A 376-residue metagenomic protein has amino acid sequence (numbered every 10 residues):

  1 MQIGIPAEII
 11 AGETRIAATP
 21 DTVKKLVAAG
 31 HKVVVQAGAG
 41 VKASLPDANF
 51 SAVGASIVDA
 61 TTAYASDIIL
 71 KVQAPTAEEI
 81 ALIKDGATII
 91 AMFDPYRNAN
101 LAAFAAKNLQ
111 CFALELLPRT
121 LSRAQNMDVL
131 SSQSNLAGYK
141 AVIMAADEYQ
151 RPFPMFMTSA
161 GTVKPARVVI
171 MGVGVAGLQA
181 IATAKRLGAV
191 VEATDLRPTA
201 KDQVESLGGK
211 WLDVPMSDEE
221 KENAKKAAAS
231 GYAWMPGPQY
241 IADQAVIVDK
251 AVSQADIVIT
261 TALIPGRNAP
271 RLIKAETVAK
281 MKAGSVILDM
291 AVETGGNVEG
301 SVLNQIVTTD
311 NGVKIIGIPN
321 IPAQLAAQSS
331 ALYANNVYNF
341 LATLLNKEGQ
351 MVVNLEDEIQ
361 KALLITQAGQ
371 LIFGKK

Functional and structural regions predicted by a protein language model:
Q2, E8, P75-R167: Glycine/serine-rich phosphate-binding loop and adjoining beta1-alpha1 elements at the start of nucleotide-handling
Q2-A103, K107: An N-terminal-biased, well-structured beta-alpha scaffold segment characteristic of Rossmann-like dinucleotide-binding
P6-A7, A11-V41, L45, P154-A251: Glycine-rich phosphate/diphosphate-binding loop of Rossmann-like nucleotide-binding domains
E8-I10, A37-G40, A74, D94-P95 (+7 more regions): Short, ordered loop/turn segments at secondary-structure junctions
V23, D47, I80, L101 (+4 more regions): Generic hydrophobic/aromatic pocket-lining and core-packing "Φ" positions
G54-Y64, A74-P75, E222-V258, A262-A275 (+2 more regions): A structured beta-alpha segment of the ubiquitous adenosine-cofactor-binding alpha/beta core
Y96-R123, R267-I321: Rossmann-fold NAD(P)-binding glycine/threonine-rich loop
S122-S159, V292, V298-K376: Adenosine-phosphate binding glycine-rich loop
